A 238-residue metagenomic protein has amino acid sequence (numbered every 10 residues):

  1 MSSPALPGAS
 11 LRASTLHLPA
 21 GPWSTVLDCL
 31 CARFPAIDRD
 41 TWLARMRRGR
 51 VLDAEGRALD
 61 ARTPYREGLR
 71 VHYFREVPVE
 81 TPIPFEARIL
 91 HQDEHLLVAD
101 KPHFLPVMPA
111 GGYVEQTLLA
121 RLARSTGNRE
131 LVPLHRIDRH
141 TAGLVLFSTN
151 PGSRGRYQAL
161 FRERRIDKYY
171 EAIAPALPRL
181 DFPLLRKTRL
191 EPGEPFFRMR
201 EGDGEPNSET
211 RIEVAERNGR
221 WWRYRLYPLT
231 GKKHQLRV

Functional and structural regions predicted by a protein language model:
M1-V238: RNA pseudouridine synthases
